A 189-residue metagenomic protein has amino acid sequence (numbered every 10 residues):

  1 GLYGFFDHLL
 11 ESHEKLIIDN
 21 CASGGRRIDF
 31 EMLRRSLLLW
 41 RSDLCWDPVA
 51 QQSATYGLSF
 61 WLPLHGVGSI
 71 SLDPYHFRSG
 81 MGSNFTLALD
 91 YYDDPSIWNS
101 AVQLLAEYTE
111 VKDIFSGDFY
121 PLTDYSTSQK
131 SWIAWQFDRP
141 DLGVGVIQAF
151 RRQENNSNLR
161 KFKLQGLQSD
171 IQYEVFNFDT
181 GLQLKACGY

Functional and structural regions predicted by a protein language model:
G1: Active-site groove signature of glycoside hydrolases
F5-K185: Active-site-proximal substrate-binding groove within the catalytic cores of carbohydrate-active enzymes
C187-Y189: Positively charged interface segments
